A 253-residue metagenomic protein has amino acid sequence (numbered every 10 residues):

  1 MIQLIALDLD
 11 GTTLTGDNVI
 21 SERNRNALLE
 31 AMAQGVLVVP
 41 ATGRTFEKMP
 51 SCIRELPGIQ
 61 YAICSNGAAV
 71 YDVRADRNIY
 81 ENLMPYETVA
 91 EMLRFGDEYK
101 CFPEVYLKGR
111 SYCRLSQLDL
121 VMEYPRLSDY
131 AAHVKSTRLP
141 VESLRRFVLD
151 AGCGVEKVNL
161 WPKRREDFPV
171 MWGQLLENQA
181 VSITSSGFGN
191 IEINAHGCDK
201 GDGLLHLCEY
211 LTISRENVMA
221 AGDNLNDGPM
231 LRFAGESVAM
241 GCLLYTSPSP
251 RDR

Functional and structural regions predicted by a protein language model:
Q3-G16: Asp-based phosphoryl-transfer active-site loop
E22-R126: Active-site phosphate-binding/coordination module
A31, N66, L204, M230-L231: Hydrophobic residues within well-ordered alpha-helices
G35-V39, I59-Q60, K157, E216-N217 (+1 more regions): Short active-site oxyanion
L37, F102, S182, E236-S237: Residue-level detector of anion-binding/catalytic polar loops
G43, M219-N224, A239-M240: Glycine-rich beta-to-alpha transition loops that act as phosphate-gripper elements at the mouths of alpha/beta enzyme
F95, Y106-A221, L225-D227: Conserved acidic, metal-coordinating active-site core of Asp-based, Mg2+-dependent phosphoryl-transfer enzymes
Y245-P250: Conserved small/polar residues in nucleotide/adenosyl-binding loops
